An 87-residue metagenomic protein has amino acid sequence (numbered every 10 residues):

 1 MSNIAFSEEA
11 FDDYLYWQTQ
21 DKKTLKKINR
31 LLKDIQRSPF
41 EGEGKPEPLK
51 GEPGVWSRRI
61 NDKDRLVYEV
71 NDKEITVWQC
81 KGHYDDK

Functional and structural regions predicted by a protein language model:
M1-I4, E9-K26, R30, E43 (+3 more regions): Enriched for short, Lys/Arg-rich terminal
Q36, K45: Glycine-rich, flexible loop/turn motifs
R37-F40, G54: Generic structural signal for secondary-structure transition and capping sites
